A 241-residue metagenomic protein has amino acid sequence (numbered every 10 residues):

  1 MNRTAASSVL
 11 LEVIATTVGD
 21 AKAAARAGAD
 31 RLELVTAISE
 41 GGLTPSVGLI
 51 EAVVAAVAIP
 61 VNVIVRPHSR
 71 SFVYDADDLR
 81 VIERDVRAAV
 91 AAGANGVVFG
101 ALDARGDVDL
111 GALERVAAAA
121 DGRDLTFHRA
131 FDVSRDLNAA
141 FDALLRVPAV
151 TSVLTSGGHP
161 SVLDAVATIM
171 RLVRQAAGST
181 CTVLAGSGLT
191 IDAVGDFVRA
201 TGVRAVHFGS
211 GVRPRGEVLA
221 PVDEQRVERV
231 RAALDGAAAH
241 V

Functional and structural regions predicted by a protein language model:
R3-T17, V65-E83, L102, T126-L137: Active-site mouth loops of central-metabolism enzymes
A5-D30, A37: N-terminal pre-domain/capping segments
V9-A15, L32-L34, V61-V65, V97-F99 (+4 more regions): Hydrophobic faces of well-ordered beta-strands that scaffold small-molecule active sites in alpha/beta enzyme cores
T16-A27, V73-A88, D132-P148, I169-R174 (+3 more regions): Catalytic cores of alpha/beta
G19, I38-I59, A76-R80, A101-D121 (+4 more regions): Active-site-adjacent beta->alpha loops and helix N-cap segments on the catalytic face of soluble alpha/beta enzymes
A29, A58, G93-A94, G122 (+2 more regions): A structural motif
S69, A176-V241: C-terminal alpha-helical cap/extension of soluble enzyme domains
R84-A101, R105-V108: Ordered, amphipathic secondary-structure segments that act as subunit-interaction surfaces in large macromolecular
